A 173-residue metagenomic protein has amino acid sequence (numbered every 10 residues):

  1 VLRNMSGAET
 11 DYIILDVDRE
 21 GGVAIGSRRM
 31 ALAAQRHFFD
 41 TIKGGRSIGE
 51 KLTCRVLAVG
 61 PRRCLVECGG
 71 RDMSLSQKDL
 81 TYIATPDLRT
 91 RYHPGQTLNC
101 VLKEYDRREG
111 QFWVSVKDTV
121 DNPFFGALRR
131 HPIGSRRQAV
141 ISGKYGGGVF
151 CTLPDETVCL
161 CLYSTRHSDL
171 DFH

Functional and structural regions predicted by a protein language model:
V1-H173: Single-stranded RNA-binding regions, centering on S1/OB-family and related RNA-binding modules
